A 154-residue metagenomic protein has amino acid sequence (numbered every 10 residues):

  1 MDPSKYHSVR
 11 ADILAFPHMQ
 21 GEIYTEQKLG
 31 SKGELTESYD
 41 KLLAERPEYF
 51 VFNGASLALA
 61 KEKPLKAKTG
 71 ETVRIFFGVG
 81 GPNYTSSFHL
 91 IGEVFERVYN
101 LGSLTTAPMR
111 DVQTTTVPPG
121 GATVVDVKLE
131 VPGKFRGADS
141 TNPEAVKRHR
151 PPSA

Functional and structural regions predicted by a protein language model:
M1-A154: Copper-binding active sites and cupredoxin-like electron-transfer domains, recognizing His/Cys-rich ligand loops
